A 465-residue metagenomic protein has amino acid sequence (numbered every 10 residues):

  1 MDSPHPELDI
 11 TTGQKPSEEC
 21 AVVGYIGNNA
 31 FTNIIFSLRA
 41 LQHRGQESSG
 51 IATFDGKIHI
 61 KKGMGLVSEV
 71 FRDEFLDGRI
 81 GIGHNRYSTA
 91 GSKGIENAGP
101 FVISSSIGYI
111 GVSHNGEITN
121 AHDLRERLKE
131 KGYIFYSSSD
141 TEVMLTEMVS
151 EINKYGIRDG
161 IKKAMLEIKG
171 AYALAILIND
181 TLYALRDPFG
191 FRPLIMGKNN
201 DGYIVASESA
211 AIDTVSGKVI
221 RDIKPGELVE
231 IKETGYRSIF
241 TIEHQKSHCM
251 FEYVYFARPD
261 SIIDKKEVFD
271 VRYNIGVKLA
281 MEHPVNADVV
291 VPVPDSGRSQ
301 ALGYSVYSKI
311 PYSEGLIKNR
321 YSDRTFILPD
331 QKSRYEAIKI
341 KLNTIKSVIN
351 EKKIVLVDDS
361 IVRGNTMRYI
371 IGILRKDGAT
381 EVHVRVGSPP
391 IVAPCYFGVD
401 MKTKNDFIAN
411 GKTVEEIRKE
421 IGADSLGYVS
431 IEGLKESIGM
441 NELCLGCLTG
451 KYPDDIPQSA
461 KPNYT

Functional and structural regions predicted by a protein language model:
M1-P225, E230-A287, V293, E381: Conserved short alpha-helical segments that host acidic/polar catalytic motifs at enzyme active sites
T89-A90, N120, F191-R192, I212-D213 (+6 more regions): Flexible loop/turn segments at secondary-structure boundaries
S113, L177, L185-R186, G197 (+11 more regions): Generic beta-strand/beta-sheet core signal
Y133, K154, P284-D288, V306-S313 (+2 more regions): Secondary-structure transition/capping motifs at alpha-helix termini and the adjoining loop/turn into the next element
S137, E142-L145, Y312-D323, E420-I438: A conserved beta-strand->alpha-helix junction
K163, A211, K218, I223-E227 (+4 more regions): Phosphate/diphosphate-binding loops
M165, D180-T181, S216, I220-D222 (+2 more regions): PRPP-dependent phosphoribosyltransferase catalytic core
K309-I354, N365, V392-G398: Short, glycine/charge-rich flexible loops or terminal/linker lids adjacent to PRPP-binding catalytic cores
